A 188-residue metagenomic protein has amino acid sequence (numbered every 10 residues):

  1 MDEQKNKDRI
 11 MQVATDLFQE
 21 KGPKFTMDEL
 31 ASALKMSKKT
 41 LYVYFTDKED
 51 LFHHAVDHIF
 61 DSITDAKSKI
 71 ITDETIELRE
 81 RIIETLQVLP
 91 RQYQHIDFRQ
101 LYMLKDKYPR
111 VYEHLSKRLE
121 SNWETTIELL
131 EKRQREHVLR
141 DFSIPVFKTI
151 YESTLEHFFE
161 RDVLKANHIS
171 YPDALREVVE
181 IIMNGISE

Functional and structural regions predicted by a protein language model:
D2-V13, L78: N-terminal positioning helix adjacent to the helix-turn-helix/winged-helix DNA-binding module
R9, V13, L17-D50, H54: Helix-turn-helix
E49-I59, I63, I96: Alpha-helical DNA-contacting segments of helix-turn-helix folds
H54, S68-H95, K148-Y151: Hydrophobic alpha-helical connector segments
E84, E128-K132, K165-E188: C-terminal peripheral helix-coil segments that are non-catalytic and often amphipathic
R91-I127, R135-E136: Short secondary-structure transition hinges
E120-K148, L155: Hydrophobic alpha-helical bundle segments that form small-molecule/ligand-binding pockets
R140-R161, A174-G185: Hydrophobic alpha-helical segments that form the core of small-molecule binding pockets and/or dimer interfaces
